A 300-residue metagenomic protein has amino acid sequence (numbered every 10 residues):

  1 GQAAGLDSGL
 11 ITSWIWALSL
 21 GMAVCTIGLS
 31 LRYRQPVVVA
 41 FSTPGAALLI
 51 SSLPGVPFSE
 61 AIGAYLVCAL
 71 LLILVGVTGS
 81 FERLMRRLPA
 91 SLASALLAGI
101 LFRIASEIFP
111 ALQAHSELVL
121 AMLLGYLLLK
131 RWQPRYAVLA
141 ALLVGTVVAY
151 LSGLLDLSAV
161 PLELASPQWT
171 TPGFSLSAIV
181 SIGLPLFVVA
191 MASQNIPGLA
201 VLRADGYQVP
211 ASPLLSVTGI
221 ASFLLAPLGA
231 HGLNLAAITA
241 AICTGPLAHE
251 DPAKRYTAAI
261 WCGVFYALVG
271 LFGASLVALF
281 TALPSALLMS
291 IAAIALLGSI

Functional and structural regions predicted by a protein language model:
G1-C25, L186-Y256: Membrane-embedded helical hairpins/re-entrant loop segments and their flanking transmembrane helices within multi-pass
G9-G21, C25-F81: Membrane helical hairpin/interfacial module
W14, Y33-A46, M85-A93, R135 (+5 more regions): Short, non-helical or kinked segments that cap or interrupt transmembrane helices
G21-T26, P44-L48, G99-R103, V119-L127 (+3 more regions): Hydrophobic, membrane-inserted alpha-helices
M22-Q35, L71-R83, L124-R131, N195-A204 (+2 more regions): C-terminal ends of transmembrane helices
P54-V160, I260-I300: Membrane-embedded alpha-helical modules
L88-L92, G183-M191, L224-G229, L287 (+1 more regions): Hydrophobic alpha-helical transmembrane segments of multi-pass membrane proteins
Y136-A137, Q168-P197: Hydrophobic, membrane-embedded alpha-helices of multi-pass small-molecule transporters
